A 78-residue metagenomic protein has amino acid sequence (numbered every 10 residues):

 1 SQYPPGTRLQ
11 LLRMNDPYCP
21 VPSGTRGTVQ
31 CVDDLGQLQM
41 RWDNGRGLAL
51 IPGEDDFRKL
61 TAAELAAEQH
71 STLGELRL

Functional and structural regions predicted by a protein language model:
Q2-H70: Basic/aromatic-rich interaction segments and small domains that mediate binding to polyanionic partners
S71-L78: Non-Sec secretion/translocation targeting segments of pathogen effectors
